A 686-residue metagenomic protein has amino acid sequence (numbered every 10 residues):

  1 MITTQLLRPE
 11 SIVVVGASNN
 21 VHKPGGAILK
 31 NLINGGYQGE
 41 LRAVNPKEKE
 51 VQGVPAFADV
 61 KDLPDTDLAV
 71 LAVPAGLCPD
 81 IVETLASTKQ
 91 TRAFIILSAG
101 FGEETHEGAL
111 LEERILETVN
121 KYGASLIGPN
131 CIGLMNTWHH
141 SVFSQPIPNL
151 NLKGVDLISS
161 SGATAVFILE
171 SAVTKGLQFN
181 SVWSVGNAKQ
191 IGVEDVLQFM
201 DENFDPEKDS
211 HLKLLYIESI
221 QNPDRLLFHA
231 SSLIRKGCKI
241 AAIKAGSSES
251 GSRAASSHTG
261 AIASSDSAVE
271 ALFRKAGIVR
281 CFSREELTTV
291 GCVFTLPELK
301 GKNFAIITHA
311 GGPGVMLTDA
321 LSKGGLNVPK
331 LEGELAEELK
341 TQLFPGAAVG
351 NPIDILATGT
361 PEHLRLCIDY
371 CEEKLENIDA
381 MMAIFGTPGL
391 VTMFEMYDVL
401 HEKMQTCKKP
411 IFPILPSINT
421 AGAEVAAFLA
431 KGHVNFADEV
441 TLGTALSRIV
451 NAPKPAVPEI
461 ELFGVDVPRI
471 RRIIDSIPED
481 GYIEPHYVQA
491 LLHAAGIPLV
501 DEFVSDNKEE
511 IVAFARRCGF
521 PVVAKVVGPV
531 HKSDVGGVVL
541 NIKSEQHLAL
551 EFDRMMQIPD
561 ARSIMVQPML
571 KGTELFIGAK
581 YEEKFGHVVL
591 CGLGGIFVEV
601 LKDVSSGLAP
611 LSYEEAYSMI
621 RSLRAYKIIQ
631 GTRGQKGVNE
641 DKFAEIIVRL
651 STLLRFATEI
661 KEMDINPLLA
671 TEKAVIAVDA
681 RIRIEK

Functional and structural regions predicted by a protein language model:
M1-K686: Catalytic-core regions of core metabolic enzymes, especially those transforming organic acids/acyl-group intermediates
